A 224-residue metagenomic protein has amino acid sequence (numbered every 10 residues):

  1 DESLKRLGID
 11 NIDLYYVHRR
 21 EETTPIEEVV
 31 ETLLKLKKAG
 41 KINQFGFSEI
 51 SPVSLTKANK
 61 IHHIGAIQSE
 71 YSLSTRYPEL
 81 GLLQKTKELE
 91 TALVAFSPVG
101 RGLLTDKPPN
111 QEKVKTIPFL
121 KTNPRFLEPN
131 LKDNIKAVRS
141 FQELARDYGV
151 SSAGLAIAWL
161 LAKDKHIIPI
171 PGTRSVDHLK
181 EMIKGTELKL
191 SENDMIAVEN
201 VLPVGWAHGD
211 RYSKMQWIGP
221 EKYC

Functional and structural regions predicted by a protein language model:
D1-Y77, G81: Glycine/proline-rich, positively charged, aromatic-decorated active-site loop/lid region on the catalytic face
S3, I12, P25, F45 (+7 more regions): Conserved, mostly hydrophobic/aromatic
I9-N11, K41-Q44, Q142-A158: Acyl activation and transfer enzymes in specialized metabolism, enriched for ANL adenylate-forming modules
K41, N59-A66, K87-V94, K165-I167: Glycine-enriched alpha-helix->loop->beta-strand junction motifs that scaffold or abut catalytic
F47-S48, R76, S97, V150 (+1 more regions): Active-site-adjacent beta-strand anchor residues
S51, Y71-T75, S97-L104, W159 (+1 more regions): Glycine-rich beta-alpha junction loops
P78-T116, S151: Aromatic-lined glycan-binding groove of carbohydrate-active enzymes
E88, T116-E143, D147, A162 (+3 more regions): Terminal-tail/helix-coil boundary detector
